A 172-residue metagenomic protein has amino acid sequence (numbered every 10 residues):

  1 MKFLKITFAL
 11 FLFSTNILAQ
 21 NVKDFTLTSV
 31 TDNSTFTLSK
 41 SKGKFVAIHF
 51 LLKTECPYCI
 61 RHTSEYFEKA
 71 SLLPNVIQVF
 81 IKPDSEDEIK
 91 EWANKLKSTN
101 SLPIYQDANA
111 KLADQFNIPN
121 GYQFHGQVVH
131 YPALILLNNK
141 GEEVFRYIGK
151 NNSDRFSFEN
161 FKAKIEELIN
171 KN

Functional and structural regions predicted by a protein language model:
K2-A9, N16: Sec-dependent signal peptide recognition, specifically the positively charged N-region followed immediately by
N16-S39: N-terminal "domain-start" segment that seeds a small globular fold
N33-S34, K111, E142: Residue-level signal for well-ordered, solvent-exposed loop/turn and beta-edge residues enriched in charged/polar side
L38-I60: Short active-site neighborhood of thiol/selenol oxidoreductases, capturing the structured segment around
S39-S41, I118, G149: Residue-level structural signal for beta-strand termini and adjacent loop
I60-I104, K111-D114: Structural microenvironment flanking redox-active thiols in thiol-disulfide oxidoreductases
N100-L102, N120-I135: Structural micro-motif
V129-N172: Thiol-/selenol-based redox modules, centered on thioredoxin-like and closely related oxidoreductase domains
